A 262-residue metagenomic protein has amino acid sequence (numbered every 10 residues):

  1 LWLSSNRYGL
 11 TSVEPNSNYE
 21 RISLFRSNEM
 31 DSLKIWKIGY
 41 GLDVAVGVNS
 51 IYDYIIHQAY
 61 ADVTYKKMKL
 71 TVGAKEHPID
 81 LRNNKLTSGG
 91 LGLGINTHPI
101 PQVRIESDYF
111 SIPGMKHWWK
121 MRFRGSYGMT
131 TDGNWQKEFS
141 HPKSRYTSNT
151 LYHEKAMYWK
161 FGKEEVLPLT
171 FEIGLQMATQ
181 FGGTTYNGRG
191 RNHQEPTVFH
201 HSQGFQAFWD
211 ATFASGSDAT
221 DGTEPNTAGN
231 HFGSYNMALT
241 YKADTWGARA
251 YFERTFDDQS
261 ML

Functional and structural regions predicted by a protein language model:
L1, I38-V46, V63, L70-E76 (+3 more regions): Transmembrane beta-barrel strands of outer-membrane/channel proteins
L1-L3, I51-I55, R82-G89, D132-K143 (+2 more regions): Outer-membrane beta-barrel translocator domains and adjoining extracellular loop/strand segments of Gram-negative
L1-Y19, Y40, G47-I51: Surface-exposed strand-loop-strand hairpins of Gram-negative outer-membrane beta-barrel proteins
R7-T11, D43-G47, S88-L93, S140-R145 (+1 more regions): Extracellular loop and loop/strand-boundary signature of outer-membrane beta-barrel proteins
T11-I22, Y52-H57, T97-E106, N149-W159 (+2 more regions): Residues that define the transmembrane beta-barrel architecture of outer-membrane proteins
E20-N28, A59-Y65, V72, V103-Y109 (+2 more regions): Residues on the lipid-exposed face of transmembrane beta-strands in outer-membrane beta-barrel proteins
R26-I38, T64-K67, F110-F123, K160-E172 (+1 more regions): Short loop/turn motifs that connect adjacent beta-strands in outer-membrane beta-barrel proteins
F171-I173, F181-L262: Long, internal scaffold/assembly segments composed of regular secondary structure
